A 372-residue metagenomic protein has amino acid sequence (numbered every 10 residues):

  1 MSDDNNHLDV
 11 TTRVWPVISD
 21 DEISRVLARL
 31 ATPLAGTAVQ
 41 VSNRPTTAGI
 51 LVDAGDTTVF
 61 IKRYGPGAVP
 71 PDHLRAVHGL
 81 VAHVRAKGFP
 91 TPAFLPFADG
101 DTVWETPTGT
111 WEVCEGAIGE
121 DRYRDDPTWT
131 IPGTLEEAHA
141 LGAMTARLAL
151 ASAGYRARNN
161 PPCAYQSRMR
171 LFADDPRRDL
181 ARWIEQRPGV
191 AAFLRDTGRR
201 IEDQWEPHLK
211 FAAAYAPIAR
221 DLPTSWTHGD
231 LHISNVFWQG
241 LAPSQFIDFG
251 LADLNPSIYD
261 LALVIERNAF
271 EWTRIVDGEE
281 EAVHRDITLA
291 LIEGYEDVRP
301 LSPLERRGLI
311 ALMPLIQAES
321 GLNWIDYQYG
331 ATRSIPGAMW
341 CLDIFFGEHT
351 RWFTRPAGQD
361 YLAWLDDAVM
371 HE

Functional and structural regions predicted by a protein language model:
S2-A35: Juxta-kinase regulatory segment immediately upstream of eukaryotic protein kinase catalytic domains
D3, H7, T11, E319-E372: ATP/Mg2+ or Mg2+-diphosphate-binding catalytic cores that bind nucleotide phosphates or diphosphates via glycine-rich
S19-L27, A157, L180-H228: An alpha-helical support segment within catalytic cores of ATP-dependent transferases
P45-D56, F60-I61, F94, K210-Y259: Active-site acidic catalytic loop and adjacent metal/ATP-binding pocket of ATP-dependent phosphoryl transfer enzymes
A54-R158: ATP-binding pocket architecture of kinase catalytic cores
V113-T130, W183-Q186, A318-I335: A glycine-centered beta->alpha junction motif in the catalytic cores of kinase/phosphotransferase enzymes
I131-D196, T224: A cross-family kinase active-site recognition segment
I258-R299, P314-T332: Active-site activation/catalytic loop segments of kinase-like enzymes and analogous catalytic loops in related
